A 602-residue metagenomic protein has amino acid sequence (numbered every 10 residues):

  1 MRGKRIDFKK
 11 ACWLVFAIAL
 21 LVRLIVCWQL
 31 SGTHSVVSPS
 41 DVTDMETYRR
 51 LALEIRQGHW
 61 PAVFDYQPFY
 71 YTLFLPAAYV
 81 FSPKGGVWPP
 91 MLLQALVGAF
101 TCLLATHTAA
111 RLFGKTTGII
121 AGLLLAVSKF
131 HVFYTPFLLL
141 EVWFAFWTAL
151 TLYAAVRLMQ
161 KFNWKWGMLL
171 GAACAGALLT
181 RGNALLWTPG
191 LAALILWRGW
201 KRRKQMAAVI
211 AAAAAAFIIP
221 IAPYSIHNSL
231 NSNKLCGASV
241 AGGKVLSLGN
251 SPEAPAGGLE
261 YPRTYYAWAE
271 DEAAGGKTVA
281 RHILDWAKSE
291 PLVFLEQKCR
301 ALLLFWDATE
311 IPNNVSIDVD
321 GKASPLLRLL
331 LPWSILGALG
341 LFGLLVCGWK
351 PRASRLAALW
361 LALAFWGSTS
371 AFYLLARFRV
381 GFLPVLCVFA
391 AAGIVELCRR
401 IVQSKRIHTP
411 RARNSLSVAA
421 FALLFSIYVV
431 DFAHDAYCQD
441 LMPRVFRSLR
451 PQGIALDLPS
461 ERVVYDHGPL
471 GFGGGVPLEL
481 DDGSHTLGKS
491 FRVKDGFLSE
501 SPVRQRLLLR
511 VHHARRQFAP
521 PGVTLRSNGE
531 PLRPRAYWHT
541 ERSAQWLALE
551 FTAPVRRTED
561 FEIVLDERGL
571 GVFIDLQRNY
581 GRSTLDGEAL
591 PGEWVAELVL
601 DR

Functional and structural regions predicted by a protein language model:
K4-K10, K161-K165, R198-A212, V319-L327 (+1 more regions): Membrane-interface helix-loop-helix junctions at transmembrane boundaries of multi-pass membrane enzymes, predominantly
V15, A19, V26-P61, V209-A274 (+1 more regions): Juxtamembrane membrane-water interface segments immediately following transmembrane helices in multi-pass
L20, L125, L169-C174, A212 (+2 more regions): Transmembrane alpha-helix segments characteristic of polytopic inner-membrane glycan-assembly/cell-envelope
D44-Q57, P61-G85, L92, L96 (+1 more regions): Short hydrophobic/aromatic helix or loop-helix immediately within or flanking a transmembrane segment in polytopic
Q57-W60, F69-P76, G257-L344: Lumenal/periplasmic acceptor-binding loop at the mouth of the active site in multi-pass, GT-C-fold membrane enzymes
Y66, Y70-Y71, P89-F100, I120-A155 (+3 more regions): Multi-pass, polyprenyl lipid-linked donor-dependent membrane glycosyltransferases
W88-P89, C102-V127, A145-F146, Q160-F162 (+2 more regions): Transmembrane-helix signature of polytopic, membrane-embedded enzymes that assemble or transfer cell-envelope glycans
T116-I119, A154-A175, K204-A211: Short hydrophobic alpha-helices at membrane interfaces in multi-pass membrane enzymes
